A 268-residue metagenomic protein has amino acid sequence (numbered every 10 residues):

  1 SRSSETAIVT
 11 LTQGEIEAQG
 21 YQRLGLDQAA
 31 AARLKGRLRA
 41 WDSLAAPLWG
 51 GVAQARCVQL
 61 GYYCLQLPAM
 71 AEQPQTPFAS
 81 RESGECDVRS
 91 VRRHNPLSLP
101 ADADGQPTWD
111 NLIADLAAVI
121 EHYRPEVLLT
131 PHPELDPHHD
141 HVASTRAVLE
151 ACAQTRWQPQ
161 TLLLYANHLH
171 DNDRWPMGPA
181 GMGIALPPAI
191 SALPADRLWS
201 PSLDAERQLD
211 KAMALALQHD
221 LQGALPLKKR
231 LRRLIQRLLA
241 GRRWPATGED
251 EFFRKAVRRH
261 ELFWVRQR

Functional and structural regions predicted by a protein language model:
S1-Y123, T145-P159, H168, A214-L217 (+4 more regions): Active-site rim/loop-helix segments in enzyme catalytic domains that contact anionic ligands
E15-A18, P133-H141, N172: Active-site environment of divalent metal-dependent phosphoester hydrolases
A30-R33, H132-L135, A195-D204: Active-site rim elements
L60-Y63, T130-E134: Short, well-ordered beta-to-alpha junction loops that form the rim of enzyme active sites and present histidine/acidic
E126-V127: Structural motif
H141-S144, V148, R174-A180: Histidine/acidic-residue-rich catalytic or RNA/ligand-binding cores of hydrolases and nuclease-related proteins
L164-W175: Active-site segments of SGNH/GDSL-like serine hydrolases that catalyze O-acetyl group transfer/hydrolysis on lipids
W175-L238: A conserved mid-domain beta-alpha-beta active-site/ligand-binding segment of alpha/beta enzyme cores
